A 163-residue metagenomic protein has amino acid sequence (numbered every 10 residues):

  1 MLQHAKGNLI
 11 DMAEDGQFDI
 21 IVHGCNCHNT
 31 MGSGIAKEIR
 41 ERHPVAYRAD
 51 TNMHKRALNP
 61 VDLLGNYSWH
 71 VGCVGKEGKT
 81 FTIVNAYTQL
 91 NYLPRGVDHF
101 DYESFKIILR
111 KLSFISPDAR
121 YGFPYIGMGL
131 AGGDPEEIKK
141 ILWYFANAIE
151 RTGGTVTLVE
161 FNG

Functional and structural regions predicted by a protein language model:
M1-G163: Macrodomain-like recognition of ADP-ribose-binding/processing modules
